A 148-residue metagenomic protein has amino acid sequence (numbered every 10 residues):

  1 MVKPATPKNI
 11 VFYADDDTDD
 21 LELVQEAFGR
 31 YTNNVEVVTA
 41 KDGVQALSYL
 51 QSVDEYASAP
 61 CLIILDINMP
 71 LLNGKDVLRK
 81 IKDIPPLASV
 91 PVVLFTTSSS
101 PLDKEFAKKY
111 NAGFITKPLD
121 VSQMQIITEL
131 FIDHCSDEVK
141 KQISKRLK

Functional and structural regions predicted by a protein language model:
P4, T39-L62: Acidic, metal-coordinating helix/loop segments flanking the phosphotransfer/catalytic sites of two-component signaling
K8-F28: Conserved acidic segment of CheY-like receiver
N34, S58-L62, P86-P91: His-Asp phosphorelay/catalytic-motif detector in bacterial-type signaling
I67-L71: Receiver (REC) domain active-site loop signature in two-component systems and cognate sites in sensor histidine kinases
V93-F95: Hydrophobic/aromatic residues positioned on beta-strands within the core alpha/beta folds
K117: A Lys-centered signature of the CheY-like receiver
I126, D133-K148: CheY-like receiver
